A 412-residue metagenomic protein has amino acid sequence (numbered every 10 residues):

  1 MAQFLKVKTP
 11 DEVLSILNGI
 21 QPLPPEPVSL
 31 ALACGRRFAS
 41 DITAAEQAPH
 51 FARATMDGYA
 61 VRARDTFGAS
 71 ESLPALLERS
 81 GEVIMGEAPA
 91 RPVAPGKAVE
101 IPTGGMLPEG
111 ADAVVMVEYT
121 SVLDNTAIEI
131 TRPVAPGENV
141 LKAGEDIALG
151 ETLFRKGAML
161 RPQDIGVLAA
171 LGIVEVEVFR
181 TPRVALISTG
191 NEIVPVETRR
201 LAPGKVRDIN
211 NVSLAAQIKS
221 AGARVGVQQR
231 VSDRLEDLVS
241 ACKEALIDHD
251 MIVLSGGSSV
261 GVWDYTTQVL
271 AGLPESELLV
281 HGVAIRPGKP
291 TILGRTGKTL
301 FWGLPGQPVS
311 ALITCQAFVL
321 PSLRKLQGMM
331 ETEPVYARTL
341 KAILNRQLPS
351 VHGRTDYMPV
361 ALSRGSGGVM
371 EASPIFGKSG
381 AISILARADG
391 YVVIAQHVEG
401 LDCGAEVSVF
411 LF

Functional and structural regions predicted by a protein language model:
M1-E71, M329-Y357: Short, low-complexity N-terminal leaders and the immediately following helix N-cap/first helix
A2-F4, Y59-R230, F376: Short, glycine/charged-enriched hinge/interface segments at domain edges or termini
A2-P10, V174-L304, P308-A317: Helix-rich terminal scaffold detector
L17, G58, G150, L186 (+4 more regions): Residue-level signal for inorganic ion chemistry
E26, L30-A31, G35, S40 (+3 more regions): Flexible glycine/proline-rich
E46-Q47, V83-A88, G137-K142, E277 (+1 more regions): Short alpha-helix capping/helix-loop boundary micro-motifs
A52-A54, A69-S72, A90-A94, L107-E109 (+14 more regions): Solvent-exposed alpha-helices and their adjacent loops that cap or buttress functional pockets in soluble metabolic
